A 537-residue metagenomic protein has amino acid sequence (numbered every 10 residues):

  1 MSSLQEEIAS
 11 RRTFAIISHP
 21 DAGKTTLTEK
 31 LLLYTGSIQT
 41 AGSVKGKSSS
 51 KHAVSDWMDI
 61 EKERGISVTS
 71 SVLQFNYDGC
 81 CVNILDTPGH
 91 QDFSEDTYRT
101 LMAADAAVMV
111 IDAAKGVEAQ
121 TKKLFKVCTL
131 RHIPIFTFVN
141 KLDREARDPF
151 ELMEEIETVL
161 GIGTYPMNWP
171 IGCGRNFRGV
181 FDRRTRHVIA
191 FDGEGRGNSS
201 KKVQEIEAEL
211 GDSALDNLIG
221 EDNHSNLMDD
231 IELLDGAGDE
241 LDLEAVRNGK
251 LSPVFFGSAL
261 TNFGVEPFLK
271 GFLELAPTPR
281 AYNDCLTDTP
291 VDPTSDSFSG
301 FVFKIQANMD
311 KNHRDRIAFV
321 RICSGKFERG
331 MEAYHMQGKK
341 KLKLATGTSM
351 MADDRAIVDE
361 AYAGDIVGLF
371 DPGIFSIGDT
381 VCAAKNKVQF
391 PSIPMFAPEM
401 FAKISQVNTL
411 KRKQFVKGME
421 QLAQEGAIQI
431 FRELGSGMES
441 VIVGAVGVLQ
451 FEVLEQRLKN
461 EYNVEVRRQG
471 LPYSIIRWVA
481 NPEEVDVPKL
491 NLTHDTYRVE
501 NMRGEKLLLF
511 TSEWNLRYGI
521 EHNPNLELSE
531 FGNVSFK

Functional and structural regions predicted by a protein language model:
M1-K537: Structural and coupling elements of P-loop NTPases
